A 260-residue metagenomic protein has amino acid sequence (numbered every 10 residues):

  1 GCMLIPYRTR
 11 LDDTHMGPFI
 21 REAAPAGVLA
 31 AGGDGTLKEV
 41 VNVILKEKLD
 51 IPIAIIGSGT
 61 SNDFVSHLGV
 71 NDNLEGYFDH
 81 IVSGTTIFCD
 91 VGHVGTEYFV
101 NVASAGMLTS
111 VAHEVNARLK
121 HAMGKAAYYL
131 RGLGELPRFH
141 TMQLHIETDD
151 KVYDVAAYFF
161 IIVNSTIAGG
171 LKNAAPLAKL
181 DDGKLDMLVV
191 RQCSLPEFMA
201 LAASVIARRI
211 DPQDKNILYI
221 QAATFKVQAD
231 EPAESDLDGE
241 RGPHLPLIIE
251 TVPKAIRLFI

Functional and structural regions predicted by a protein language model:
G1-A31, K38, N42-V43, E75 (+1 more regions): ATP/NTP phosphate-donor binding region
Y7-T9, K46-F159: Catalytic core of DAGKc-family lipid kinases
D34, F160: Short conserved active-site loop signatures built around small residues
V41-I44, S66-L68, N173-A174: Short amphipathic alpha-helical segments
S104, L108, I161-P176, R241: Glycine-rich phosphate/pyrophosphate-binding beta-alpha loops
L108-V111, D154-A156, A168-L171, L195-F198: Short acidic/glycine-rich loop or secondary-structure boundary segments that cap or lie
L119-A127, P176-E197: Gly/Ser/Thr-rich active-site loops/lids in small-molecule metabolic enzymes that frequently grip phosphoryl groups
T148, D154, K179, V189-I260: ATP/nucleoside-binding phosphotransfer catalytic cores, i.e., glycine-rich phosphate-binding loops
